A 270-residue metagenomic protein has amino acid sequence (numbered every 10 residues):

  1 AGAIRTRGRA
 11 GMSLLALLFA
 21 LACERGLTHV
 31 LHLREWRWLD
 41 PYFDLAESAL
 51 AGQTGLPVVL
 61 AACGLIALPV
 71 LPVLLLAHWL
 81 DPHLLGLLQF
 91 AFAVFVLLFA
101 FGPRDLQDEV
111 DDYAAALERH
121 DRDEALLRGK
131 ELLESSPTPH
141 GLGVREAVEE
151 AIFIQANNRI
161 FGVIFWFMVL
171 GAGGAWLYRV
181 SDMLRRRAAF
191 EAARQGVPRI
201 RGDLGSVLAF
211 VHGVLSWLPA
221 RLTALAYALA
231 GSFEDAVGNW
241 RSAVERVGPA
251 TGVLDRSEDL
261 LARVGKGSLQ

Functional and structural regions predicted by a protein language model:
A1-T6: Compositionally biased, low-complexity flexible segments
R7-Q270: Hydrophobic N-terminal alpha-helices or hydrophobic patches in metabolic proteins across all domains of life
